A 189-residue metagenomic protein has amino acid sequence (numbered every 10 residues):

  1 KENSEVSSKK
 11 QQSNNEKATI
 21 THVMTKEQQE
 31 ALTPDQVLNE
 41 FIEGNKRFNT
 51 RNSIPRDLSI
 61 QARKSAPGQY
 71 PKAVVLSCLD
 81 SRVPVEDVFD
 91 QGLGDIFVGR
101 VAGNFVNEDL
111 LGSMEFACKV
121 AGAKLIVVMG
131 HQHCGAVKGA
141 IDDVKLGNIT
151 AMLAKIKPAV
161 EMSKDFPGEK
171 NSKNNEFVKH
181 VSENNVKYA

Functional and structural regions predicted by a protein language model:
E2-G68, G94, N104-A121, G135-A189: Divalent-metal-activated hydrolytic enzyme cores
F41, V75, G99, V128: Divalent metal-coordination and catalytic microenvironments
S53, Q61-A73, C78-V83, F89: Glycine-rich, flexible N-terminal cofactor/catalytic loop recognition
S77-R82, A102-F105, H131: Short glycine-enriched loops at secondary-structure junctions
V83-P84, A136: Phosphate- and divalent-cation-binding pockets in alpha/beta enzyme and binding domains that engage nucleotide-derived
F89-V98: Short helix-loop-beta junction
